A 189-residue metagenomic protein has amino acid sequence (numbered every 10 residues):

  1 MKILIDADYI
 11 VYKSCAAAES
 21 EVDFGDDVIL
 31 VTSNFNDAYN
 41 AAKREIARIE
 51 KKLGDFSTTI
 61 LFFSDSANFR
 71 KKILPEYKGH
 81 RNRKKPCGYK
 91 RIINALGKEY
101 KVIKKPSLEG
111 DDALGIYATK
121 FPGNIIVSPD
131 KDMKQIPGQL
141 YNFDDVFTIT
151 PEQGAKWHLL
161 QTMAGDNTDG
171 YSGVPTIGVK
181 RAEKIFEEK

Functional and structural regions predicted by a protein language model:
M1-A95: Domain-level signal for Mg2+-assisted phosphodiester chemistry and nucleotide/NA-binding surfaces in nucleic-acid
V28-T32, F56, H80-K189: Extended two-metal-dependent nuclease catalytic cores across DNA- and RNA-processing enzymes
